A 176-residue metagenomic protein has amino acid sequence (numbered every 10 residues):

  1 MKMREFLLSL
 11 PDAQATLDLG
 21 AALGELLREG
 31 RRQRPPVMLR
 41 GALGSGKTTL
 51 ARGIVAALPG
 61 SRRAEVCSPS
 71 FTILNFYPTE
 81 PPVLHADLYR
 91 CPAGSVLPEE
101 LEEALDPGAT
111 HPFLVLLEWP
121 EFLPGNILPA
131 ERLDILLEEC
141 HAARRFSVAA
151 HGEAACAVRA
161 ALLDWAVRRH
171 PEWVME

Functional and structural regions predicted by a protein language model:
K2-L26: N-terminal pre-Walker A segment at the start of P-loop NTPase domains
R4-F6, G94-E176: Short phosphate-coordinating micro-motif centered on Lys-Gly-acidic
L26-Q33, P59-G60, P107-A109: Alpha-helix termini
V37-L39: Hydrophobic anchor at the beta1->P-loop junction of P-loop NTPases
A42: P-loop (Walker A) phosphate-binding loop of NTP-binding proteins
K47: Conserved lysine of the Walker
S61, V66, S70, L74-W119: Conserved nucleotide-sensing/catalytic segment adjacent to the nucleotide-binding pocket in NTP-handling enzymes
